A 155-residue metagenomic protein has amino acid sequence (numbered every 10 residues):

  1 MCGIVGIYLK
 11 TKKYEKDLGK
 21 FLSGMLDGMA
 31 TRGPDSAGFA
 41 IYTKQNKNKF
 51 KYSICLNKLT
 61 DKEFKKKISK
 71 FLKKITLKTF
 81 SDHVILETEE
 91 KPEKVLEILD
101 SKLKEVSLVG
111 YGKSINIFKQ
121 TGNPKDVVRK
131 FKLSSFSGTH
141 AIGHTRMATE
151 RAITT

Functional and structural regions predicted by a protein language model:
M1-T155: N-terminal glutamine amidotransferase
